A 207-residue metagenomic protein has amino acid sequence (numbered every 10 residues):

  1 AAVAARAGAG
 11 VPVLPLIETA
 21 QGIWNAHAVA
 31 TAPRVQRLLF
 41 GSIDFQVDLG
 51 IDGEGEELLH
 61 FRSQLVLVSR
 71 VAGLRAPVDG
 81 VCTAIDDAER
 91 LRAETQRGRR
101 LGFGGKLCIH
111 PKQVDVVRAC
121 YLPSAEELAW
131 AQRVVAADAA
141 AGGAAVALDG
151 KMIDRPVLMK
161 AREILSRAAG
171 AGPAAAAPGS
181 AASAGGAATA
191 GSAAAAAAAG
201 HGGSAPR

Functional and structural regions predicted by a protein language model:
A1-R207: Expand to "…catalyze enediolate/carbanion chemistry for C-C bond making/breaking, isomerization, decarboxylation
